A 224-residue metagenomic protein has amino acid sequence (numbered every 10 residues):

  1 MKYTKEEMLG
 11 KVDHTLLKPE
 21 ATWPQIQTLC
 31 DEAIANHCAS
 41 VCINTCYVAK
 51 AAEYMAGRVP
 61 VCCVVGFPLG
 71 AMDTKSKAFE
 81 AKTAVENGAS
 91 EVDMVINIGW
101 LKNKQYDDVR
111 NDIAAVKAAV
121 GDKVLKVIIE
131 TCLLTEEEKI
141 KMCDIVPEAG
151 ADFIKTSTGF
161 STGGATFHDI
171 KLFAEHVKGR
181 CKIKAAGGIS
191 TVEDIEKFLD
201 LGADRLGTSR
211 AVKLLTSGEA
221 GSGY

Functional and structural regions predicted by a protein language model:
K2-N36, C46-I183, T191-S217, G221-Y224: Alpha/beta enzyme core
I43, A186: Small/polar loops that bind or transfer phosphate-bearing groups
